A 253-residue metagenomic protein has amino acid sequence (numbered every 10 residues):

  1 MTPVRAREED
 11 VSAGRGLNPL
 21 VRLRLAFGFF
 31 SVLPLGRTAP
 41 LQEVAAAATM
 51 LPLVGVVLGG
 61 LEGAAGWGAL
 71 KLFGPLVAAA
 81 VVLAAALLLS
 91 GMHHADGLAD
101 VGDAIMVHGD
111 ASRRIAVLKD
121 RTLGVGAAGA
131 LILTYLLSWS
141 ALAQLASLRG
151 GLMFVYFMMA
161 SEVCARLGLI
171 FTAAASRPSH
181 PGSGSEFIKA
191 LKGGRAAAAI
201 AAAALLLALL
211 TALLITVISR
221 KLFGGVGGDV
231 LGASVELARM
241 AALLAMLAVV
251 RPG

Functional and structural regions predicted by a protein language model:
M1-G91, M106-I115, D120-R121, A127-V226 (+1 more regions): Hydrophobic alpha-helical transmembrane segments
G91-G97: Replace "His-x-His-based motif
